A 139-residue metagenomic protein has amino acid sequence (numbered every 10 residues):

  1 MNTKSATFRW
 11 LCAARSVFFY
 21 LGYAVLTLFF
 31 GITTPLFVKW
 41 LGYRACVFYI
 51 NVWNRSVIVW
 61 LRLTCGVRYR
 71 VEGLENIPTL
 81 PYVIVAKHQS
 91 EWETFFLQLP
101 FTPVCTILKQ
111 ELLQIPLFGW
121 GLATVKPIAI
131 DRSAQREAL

Functional and structural regions predicted by a protein language model:
N2-R70, W120-G121: A transmembrane-helix-recognition feature enriched in membrane-embedded lipid enzymes and envelope glyco-/phospholipid
L63-L139: Soluble catalytic domains of membrane acyltransferases
